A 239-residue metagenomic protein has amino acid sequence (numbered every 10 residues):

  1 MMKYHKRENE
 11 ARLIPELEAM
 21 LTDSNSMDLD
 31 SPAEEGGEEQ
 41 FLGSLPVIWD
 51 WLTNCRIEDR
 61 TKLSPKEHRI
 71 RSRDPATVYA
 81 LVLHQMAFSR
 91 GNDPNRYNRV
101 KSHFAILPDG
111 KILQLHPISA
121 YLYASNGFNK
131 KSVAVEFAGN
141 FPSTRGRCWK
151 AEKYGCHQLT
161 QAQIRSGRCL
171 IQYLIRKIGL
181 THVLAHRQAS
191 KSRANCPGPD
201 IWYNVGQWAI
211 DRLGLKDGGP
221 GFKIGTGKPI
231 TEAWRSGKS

Functional and structural regions predicted by a protein language model:
M2-K62, H68-R71, P75, P142-S239: Basic/polar, cationic surfaces and motifs that engage anionic cell-wall and phosphate/carboxylate ligands
K3, M86-D93, R99-K101, S143-T144 (+1 more regions): Cell-wall polysaccharide-cleaving catalytic domain and substrate-binding groove, primarily in peptidoglycan/chitin
D59-I70, H84-N92, H116-Y121: N-terminal post-signal-peptidase region of extra-cytosolic proteins
S72-T77, N95-R99, A105-L107, L122-K130: Extracellular/periplasmic catalytic domains that process cell-envelope and extracellular macromolecules
A80-H84, S102-I106, K111-L115, S132-F137 (+1 more regions): Structural recognition of the beta-strand scaffold that forms the well-ordered cores of secreted hydrolase catalytic
A87-G91, D109-L113, I118-L122, G139-T144 (+1 more regions): Solvent-exposed loop/turn segments at secondary-structure junctions within structured extracellular/periplasmic domains
I112-P117, A134-F137, S166-C169, L213-K216: Short C-terminal domain-edge/linker segments immediately following a structured domain
F128-G146: Short coil-to-beta-strand
